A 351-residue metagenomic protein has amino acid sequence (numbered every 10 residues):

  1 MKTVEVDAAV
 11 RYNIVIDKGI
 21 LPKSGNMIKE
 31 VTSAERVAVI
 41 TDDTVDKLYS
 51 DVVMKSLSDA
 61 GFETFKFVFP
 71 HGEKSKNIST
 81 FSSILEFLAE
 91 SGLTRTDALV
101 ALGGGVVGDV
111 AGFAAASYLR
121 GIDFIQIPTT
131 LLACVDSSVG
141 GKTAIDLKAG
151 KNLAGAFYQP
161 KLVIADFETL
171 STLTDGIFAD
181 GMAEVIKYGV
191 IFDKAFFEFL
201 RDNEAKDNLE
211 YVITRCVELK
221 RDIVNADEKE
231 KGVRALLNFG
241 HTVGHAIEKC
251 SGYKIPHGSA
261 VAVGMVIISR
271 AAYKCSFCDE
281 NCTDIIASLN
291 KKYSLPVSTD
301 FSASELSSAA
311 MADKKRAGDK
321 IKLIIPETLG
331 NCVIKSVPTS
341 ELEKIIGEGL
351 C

Functional and structural regions predicted by a protein language model:
M1-D97: ATP/NTP phosphate-donor binding region
V15, F113-N203: A glycine/threonine-rich phosphate-anchoring loop and its flanking beta-alpha core in nucleotide/phosphate-binding
H71-G72, L102-G104, F239-G240: Glycine-rich beta-strand-to-loop/alpha-helix junction loops that act as flexible
L85-L102, A111-Q126: Non-catalytic interfacial helical region
V106-F113, C134, A246: Short glycine/serine/threonine-rich phosphate/pyrophosphate-binding segments that cradle anionic phosphate groups
A183-I186, F277-C351: C-terminal charged capping/lid subdomain of soluble metabolic enzymes
E198-S304: Active-site segments that bind and position negatively charged phosphate/pyrophosphate groups
